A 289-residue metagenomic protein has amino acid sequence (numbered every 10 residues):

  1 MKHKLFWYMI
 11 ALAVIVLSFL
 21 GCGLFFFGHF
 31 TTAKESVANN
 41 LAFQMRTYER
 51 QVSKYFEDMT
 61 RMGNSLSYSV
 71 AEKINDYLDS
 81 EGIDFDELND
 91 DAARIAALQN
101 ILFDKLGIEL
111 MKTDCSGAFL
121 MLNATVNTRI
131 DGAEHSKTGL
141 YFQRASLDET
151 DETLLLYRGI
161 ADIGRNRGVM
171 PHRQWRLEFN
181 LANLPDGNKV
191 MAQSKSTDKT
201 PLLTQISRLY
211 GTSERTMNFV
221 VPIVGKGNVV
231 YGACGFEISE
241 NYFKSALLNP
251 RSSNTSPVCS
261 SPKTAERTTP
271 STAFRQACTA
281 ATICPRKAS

Functional and structural regions predicted by a protein language model:
H3-A96, D114: Juxtamembrane extracytoplasmic/periplasmic/luminal helical "stalk" adjacent to the first N-terminal
A42, T60, N64, I95-I108 (+2 more regions): Short amphipathic alpha-helical segments
R46, R50-N64, D198-R251, S256-C259: Secondary-structure-rich domain cores
A71, F103-T113, G211, L248-N254: Short regulatory alpha-helical segment in sensory/regulatory domains of signaling proteins that mediates
G107, D114-L122, S256-S261: Short, hydrophobic-rich beta-strand element in sensory/regulatory alpha-beta domains
L122-P171, K263-R267: GAF sensory/regulatory domain recognition with acknowledged cross-activation on helical regulatory dimers
L154-G235: Extracytoplasmic/periplasmic ligand-binding sensor regions of membrane-associated signaling proteins
N241-S289: Intrinsic low-complexity, intrinsically disordered coil/linker regions enriched in small/polar and charged residues
